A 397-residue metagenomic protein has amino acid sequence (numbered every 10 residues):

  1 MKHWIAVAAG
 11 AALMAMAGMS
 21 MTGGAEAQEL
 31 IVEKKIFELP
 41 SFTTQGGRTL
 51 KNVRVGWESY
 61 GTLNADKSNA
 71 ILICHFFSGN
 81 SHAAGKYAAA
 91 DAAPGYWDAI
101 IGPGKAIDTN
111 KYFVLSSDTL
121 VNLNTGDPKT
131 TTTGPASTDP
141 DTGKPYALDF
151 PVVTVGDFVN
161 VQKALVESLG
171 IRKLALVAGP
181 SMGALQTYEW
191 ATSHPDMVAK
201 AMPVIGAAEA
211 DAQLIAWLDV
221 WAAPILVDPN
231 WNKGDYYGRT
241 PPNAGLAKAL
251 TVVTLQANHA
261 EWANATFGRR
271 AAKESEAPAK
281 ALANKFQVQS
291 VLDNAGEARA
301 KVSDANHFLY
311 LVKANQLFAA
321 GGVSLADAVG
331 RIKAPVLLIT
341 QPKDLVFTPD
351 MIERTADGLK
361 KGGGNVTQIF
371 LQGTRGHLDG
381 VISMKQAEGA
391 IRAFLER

Functional and structural regions predicted by a protein language model:
A25-I73, S81-Y87: Catalytic-loop region of hydrolases
E58-T138: N-terminal cap/lid subdomain of alpha/beta-hydrolase-fold enzymes
G143-P145, D149, G156-A175: Conserved acidic catalytic loop of the alpha/beta-hydrolase fold
K173-A212: Conserved hydrolase catalytic core segment
P203-A298: Alpha/beta-hydrolase-fold enzymes
I332, L338-T340: Short beta-strand/loop motif that positions the catalytic acidic residue of the alpha/beta-hydrolase fold
L345-M351: Conserved alpha/beta-hydrolase "acid-adjacent" motif
G362-R397: Catalytic active-site module of serine/aspartate enzymes centered on a nucleophile-bearing elbow/loop
